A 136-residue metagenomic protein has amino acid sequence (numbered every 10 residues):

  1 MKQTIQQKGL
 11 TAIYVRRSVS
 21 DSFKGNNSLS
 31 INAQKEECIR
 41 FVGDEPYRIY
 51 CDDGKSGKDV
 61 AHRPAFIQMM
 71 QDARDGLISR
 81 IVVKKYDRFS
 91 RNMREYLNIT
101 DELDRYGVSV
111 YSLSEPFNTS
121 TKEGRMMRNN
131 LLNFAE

Functional and structural regions predicted by a protein language model:
M1-E136: Short, structured surface patches at the beginning of a domain
